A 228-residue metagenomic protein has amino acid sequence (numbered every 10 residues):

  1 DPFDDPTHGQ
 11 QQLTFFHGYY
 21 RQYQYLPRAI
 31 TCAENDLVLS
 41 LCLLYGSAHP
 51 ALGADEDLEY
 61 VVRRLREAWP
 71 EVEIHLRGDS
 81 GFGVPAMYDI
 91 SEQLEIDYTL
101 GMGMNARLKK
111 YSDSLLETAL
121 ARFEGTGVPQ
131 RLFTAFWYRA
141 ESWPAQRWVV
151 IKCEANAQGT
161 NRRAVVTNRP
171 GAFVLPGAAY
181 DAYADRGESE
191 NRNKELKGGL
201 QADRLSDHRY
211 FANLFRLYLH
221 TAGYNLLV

Functional and structural regions predicted by a protein language model:
D1-D4, D36, I74-G83, Y98 (+3 more regions): Short, conserved catalytic/metal-binding motifs centered on acidic residues
P2-A29: Active-site-proximal, Lys/Arg-enriched surface segment that forms a nucleic-acid-binding/basic interface patch
P2-D5, L44-G46, G81-G83, G103-N105: Active-site beta-loop-alpha junctions enriched in small/polar residues
E34-G46: Gly-rich Lys/Arg/Thr-decorated short loops/hinges at beta-loop-alpha junctions or inter-strand turns that position
L43-E67: Active-site beta-loop-alpha junctions of metal-dependent nucleic acid enzymes, especially the RNase H-like/DDE
Y88-D97: Short, surface-exposed basic-aromatic patches at helix termini and helix-loop junctions that form
D97-G198: An anionic, glycine-rich sequence signature occurring as long contiguous blocks
P176-F215, L219, G223-V228: Short amphipathic alpha-helical "interface-anchor" segments enriched in bulky aromatics
